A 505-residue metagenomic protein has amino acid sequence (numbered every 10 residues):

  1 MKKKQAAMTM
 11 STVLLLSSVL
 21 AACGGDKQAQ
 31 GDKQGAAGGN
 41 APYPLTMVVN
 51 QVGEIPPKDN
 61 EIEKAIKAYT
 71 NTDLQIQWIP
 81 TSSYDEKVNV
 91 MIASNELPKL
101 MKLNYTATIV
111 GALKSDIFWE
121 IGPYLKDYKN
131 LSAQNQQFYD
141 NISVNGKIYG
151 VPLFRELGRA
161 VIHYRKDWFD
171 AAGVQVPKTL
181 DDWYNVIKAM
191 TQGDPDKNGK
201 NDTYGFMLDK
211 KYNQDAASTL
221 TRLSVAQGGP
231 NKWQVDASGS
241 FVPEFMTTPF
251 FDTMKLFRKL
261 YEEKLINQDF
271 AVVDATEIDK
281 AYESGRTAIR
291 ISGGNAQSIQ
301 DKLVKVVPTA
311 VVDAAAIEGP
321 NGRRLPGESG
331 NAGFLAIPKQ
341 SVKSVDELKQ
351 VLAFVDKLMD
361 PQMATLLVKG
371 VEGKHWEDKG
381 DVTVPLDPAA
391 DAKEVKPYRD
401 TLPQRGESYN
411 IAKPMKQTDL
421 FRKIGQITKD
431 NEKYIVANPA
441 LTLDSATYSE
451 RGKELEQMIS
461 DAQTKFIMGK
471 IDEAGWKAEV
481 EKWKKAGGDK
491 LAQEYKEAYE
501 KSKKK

Functional and structural regions predicted by a protein language model:
M1-Q5: Positively charged n-region of N-terminal signal peptides that target proteins for export
A6-T9, G24-D182, W233, F241-P243 (+4 more regions): Conserved N-terminal structural module of periplasmic/extracytoplasmic solute-binding proteins
S18-A22: C-terminal motif of bacterial Sec signal peptides marking the signal peptidase cleavage site
G38-G39, E120-F138, Q175, P195 (+5 more regions): Short, solvent-exposed loop/beta-turn-alpha elements that line the ligand-binding surface or hinge of extracytoplasmic
N50, K349, A353-K465, K470: Conserved small-residue motifs centered on glycine
N50, T108-G111, K211-K232, F257-R399: Extracytoplasmic/periplasmic substrate-binding proteins
L113-K114, F138-V176, D209-E263, N321-V342: Periplasmic solute-binding protein
D196-T203, K264: Acidic, glycine-anchored loop motifs typical of Ca2+
